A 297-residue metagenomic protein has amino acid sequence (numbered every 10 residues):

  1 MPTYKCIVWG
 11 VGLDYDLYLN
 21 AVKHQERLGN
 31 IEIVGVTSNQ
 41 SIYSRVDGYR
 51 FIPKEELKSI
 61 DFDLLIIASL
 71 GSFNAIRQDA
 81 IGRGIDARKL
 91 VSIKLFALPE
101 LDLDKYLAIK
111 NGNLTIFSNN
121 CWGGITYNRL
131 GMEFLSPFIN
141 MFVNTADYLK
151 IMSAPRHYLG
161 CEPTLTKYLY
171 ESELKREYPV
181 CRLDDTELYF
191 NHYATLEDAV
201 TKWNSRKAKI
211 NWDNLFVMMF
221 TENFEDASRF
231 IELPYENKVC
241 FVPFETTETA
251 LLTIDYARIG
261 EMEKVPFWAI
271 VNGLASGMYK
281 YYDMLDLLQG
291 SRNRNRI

Functional and structural regions predicted by a protein language model:
M1-L103: Hydrophobic, well-ordered beta-alpha structural blocks that scaffold small-molecule cofactor pockets
I42-Y43, R83-D86, V91-I297: Extracellular glycan-modifying ectodomains
